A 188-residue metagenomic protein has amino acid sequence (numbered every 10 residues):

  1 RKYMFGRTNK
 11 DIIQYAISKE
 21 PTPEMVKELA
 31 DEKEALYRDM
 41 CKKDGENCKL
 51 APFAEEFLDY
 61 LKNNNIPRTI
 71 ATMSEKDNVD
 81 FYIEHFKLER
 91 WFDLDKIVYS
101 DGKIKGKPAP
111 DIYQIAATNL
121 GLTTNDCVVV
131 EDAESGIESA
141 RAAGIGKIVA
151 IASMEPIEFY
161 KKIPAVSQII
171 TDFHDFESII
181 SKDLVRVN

Functional and structural regions predicted by a protein language model:
R1-E55, D59-N64, D77-D80: N-terminal helical cap/lid subdomain that shapes the substrate entry/recognition surface in HAD-like hydrolases
M4-R7, E24, G45-P52, M73 (+4 more regions): Residues at secondary-structure transition points
D59, E75-D77, F81-N188: Asp-based, Mg2+/Mn2+-dependent phosphohydrolase catalytic module
